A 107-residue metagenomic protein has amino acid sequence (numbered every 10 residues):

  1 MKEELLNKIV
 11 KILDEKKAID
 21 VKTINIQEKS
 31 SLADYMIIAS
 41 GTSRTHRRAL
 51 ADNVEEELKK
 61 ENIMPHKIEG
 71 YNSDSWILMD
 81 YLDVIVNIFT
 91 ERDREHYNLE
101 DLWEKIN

Functional and structural regions predicted by a protein language model:
M1-H66, I106-N107: Ribosome large-subunit tunnel/peptidyl-transferase-proximal elements
I24, E69-Y71, F89: Solvent-exposed beta-strand sheet faces enriched in polar/charged residues
S30, N72, W103: Residue-level detector of flexible, active-site-proximal loop/helix-junction positions within diverse enzyme catalytic
E56-I85: Mid-chain, well-packed structural core segment of small domains
S75-W103: C-terminal structural segments of small proteins and small subunits
